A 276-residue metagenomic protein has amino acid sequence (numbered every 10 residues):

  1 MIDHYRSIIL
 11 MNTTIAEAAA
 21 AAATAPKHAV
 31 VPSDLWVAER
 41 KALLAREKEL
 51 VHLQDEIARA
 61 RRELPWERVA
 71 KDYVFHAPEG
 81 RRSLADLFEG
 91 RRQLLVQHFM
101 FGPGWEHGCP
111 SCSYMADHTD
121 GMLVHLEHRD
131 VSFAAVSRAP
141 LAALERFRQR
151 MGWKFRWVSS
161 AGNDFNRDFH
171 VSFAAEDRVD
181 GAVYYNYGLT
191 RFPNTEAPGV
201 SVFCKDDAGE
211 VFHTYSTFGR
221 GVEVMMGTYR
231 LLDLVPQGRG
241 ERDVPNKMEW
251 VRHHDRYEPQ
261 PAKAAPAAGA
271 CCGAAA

Functional and structural regions predicted by a protein language model:
I2-L94, F99-R129, R146-G152, R156 (+1 more regions): Non-globular targeting/processing and membrane-anchoring segments
E127-L144: Catalytic nucleophile loop
A134, R156-V158: General small-molecule cofactor/ligand-binding pocket signal
A139, A161-N163: Short, solvent-exposed coil/turn elements at secondary-structure transition points
